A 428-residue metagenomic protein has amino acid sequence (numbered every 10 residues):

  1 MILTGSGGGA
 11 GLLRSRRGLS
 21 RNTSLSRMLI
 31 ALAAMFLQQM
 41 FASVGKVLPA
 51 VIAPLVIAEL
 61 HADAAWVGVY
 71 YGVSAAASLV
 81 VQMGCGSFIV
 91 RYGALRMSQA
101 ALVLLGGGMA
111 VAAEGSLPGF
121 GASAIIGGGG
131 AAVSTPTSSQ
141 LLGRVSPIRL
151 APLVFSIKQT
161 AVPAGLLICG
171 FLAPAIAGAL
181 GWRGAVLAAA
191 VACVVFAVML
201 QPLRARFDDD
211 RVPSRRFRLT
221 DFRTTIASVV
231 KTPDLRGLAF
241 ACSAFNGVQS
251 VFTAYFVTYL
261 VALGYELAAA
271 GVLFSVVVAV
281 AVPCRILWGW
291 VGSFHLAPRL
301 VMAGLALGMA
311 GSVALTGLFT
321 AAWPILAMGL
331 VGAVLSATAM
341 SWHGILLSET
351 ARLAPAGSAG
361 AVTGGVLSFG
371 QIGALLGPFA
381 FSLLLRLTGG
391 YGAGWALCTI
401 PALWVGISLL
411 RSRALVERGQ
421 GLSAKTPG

Functional and structural regions predicted by a protein language model:
S15-L25, F207-L238: Juxtamembrane intracellular "pre-TM" segments in multi-pass secondary transporters
P49-A50, D234-A281: Extracytoplasmic gate region of multi-pass secondary transporters
V80-L117: Conserved MFS/SLC helix-loop-helix module at the cytosolic interface between two early adjacent transmembrane helices
V81-G93, C284-A297: Helix-to-loop junctions at the C-terminal end of transmembrane segments in multipass secondary transporters
R91-A101, S293-L307: Cytoplasmic membrane-interface "Motif A"-like loop-to-helix N-cap segments of 12-TM Major Facilitator Superfamily
S123-V162: Cytoplasmic helix-loop-helix junction between adjacent transmembrane helices in 12-TM secondary transporters
P298-L346: C-terminal transmembrane helical hairpin of 12-TM major facilitator-type secondary transporters
L353-T388: A late C-terminal transmembrane helix in Major Facilitator Superfamily
